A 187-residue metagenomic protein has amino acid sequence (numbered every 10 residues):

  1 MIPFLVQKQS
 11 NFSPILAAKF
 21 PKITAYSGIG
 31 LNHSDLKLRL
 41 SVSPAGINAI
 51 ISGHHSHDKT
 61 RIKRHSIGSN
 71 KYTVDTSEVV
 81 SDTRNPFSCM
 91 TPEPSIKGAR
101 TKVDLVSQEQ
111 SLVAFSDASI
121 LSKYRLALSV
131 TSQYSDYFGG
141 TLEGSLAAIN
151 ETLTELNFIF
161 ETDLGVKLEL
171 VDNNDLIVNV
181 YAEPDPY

Functional and structural regions predicted by a protein language model:
M1-I67: N-terminal prosegments of processed precursors
K71-Y187: Fold-level signature of zinc-dependent metallopeptidase catalytic domains
